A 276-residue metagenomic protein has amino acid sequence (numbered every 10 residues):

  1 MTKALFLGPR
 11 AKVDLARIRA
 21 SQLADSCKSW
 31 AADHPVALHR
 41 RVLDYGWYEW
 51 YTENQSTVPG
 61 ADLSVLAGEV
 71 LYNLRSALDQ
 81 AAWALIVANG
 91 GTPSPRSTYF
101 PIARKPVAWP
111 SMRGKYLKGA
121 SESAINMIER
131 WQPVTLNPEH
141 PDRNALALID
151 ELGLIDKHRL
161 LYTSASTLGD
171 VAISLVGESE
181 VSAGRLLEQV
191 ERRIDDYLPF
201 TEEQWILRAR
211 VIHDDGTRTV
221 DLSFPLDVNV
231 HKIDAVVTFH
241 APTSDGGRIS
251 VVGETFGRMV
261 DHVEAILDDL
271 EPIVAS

Functional and structural regions predicted by a protein language model:
M1-G60, S64, W205-S276: Extended intrinsically disordered or low-complexity regions, especially N/C-terminal cytosolic tails and loops, rather
A37-R192: Short non-catalytic regulatory patches outside canonical folded cores
D142-F256: Extended serine/threonine-enriched, polar tracts that run as long, contiguous segments within proteins
